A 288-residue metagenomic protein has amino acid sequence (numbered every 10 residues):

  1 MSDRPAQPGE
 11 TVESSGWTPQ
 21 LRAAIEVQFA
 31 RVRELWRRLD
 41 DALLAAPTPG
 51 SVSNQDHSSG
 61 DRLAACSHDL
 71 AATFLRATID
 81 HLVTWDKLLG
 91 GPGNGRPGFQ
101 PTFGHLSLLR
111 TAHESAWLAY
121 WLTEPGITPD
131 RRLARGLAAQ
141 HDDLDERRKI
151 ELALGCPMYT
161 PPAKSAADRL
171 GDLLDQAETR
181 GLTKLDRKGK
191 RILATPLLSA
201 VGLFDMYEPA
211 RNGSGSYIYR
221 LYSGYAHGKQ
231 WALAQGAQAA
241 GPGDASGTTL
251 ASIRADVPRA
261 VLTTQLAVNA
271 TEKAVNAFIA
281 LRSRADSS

Functional and structural regions predicted by a protein language model:
S2-D69, H141-V257, V261, A267-S288: Secondary-shell segments that build the walls of catalytic and ion/ligand-binding clefts
Q55-E124: Long, hydrophobic/aromatic-enriched structural stretches that serve as scaffold segments
V83, G90, H113-I127, H227-Q230 (+2 more regions): Hydrophobic/aromatic-lined pockets within catalytic cores
P92, G126, G236-A239: General "foldedness" signal
G95-P97, T123-A134, R282-S288: Short, glycine/acidic-rich hinge or "gate" loops at secondary-structure transitions that mediate conformational
T102-A153: Internal, hydrophobic cores of structured domains that mediate oligomerization or house catalytic pockets within large
